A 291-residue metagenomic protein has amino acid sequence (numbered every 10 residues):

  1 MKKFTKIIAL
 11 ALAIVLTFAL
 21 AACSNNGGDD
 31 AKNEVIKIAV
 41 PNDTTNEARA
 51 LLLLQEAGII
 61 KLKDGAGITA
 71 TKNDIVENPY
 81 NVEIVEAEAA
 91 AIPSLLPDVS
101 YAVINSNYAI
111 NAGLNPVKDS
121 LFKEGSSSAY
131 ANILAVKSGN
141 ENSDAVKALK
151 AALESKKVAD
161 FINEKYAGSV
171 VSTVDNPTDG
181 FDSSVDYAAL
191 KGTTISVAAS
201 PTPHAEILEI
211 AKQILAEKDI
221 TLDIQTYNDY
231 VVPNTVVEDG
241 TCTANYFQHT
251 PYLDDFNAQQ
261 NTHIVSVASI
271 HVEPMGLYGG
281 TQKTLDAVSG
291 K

Functional and structural regions predicted by a protein language model:
F18-A22: C-terminal motif of bacterial Sec signal peptides marking the signal peptidase cleavage site
D29-E47, L51-L53, A57, S155-D160 (+1 more regions): A conserved helix-loop-strand patch within extracytoplasmic ligand-binding domains of the periplasmic binding
E34-A39, L190-T202, I220-T226, K291: Short, well-ordered beta-strand elements
A50-L51, Q55, A145, L153-V174: Periplasmic-binding protein-like
A66-S94, I224-T235: Short helix-initiation/N-cap motifs at beta->coil->alpha
E88-A89, P97-S100, I104-I110, P201-T202 (+3 more regions): Beta->alpha turn/N-cap motifs
D98, N111-K123, D255-V267, Q282: Ligand-binding "clamshell"
Y130-A148, P274-V288: A bilobed periplasmic-binding-protein/Venus flytrap-type ligand-binding module shared by bacterial periplasmic
